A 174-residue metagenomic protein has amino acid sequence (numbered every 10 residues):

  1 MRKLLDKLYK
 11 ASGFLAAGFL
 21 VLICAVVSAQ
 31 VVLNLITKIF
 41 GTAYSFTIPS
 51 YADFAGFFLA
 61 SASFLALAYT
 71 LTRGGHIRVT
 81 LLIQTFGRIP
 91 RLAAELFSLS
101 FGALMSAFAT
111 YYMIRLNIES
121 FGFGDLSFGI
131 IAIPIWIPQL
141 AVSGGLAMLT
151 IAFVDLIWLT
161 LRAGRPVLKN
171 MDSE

Functional and structural regions predicted by a protein language model:
M1-E174: Alpha-helical transmembrane segments and membrane-interface helix-loop junctions in multi-pass membrane proteins
